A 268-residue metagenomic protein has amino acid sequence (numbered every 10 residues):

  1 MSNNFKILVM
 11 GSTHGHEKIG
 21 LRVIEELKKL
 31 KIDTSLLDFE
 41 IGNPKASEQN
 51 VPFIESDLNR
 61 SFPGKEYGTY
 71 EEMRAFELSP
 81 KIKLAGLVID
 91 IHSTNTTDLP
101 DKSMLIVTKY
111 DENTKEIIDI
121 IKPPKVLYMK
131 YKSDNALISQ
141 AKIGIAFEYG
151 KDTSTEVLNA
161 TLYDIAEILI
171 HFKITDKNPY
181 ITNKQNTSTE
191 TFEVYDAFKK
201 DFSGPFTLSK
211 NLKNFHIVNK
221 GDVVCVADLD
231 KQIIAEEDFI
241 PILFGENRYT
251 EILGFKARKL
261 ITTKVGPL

Functional and structural regions predicted by a protein language model:
M1-L268: Structured catalytic-domain cores with a bias toward divalent-metal coordination
